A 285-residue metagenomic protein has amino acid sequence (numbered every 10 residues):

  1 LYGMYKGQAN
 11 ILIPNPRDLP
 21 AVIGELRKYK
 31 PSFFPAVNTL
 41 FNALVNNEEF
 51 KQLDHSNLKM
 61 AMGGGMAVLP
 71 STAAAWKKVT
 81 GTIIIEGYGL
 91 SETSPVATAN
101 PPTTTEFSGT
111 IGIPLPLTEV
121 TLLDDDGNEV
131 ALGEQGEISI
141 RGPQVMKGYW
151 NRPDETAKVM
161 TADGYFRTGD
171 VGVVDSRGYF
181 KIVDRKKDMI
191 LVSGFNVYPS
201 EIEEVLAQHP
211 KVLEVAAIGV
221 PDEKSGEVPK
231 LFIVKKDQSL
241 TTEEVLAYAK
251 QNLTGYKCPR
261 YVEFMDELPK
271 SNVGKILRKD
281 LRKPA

Functional and structural regions predicted by a protein language model:
L1-A43, M60, I85: AMP-binding/adenylate-forming
Y5, P31-A36, V45-E106, E119: Gly/Ser/Thr-rich phosphate-binding loop
L19-I23, F50, A157, E203-E204: Short hydrophobic/charged patches on amphipathic alpha-helices used for structural packing and interfaces
R27, F34, G142, K147-G148 (+5 more regions): AMP-binding/adenylate-forming catalytic core of the ANL superfamily
G65, G89, G112, G127 (+2 more regions): Active-site glycine-centered loops adjacent to acidic/histidine catalytic or metal-binding residues that shape
I85-E92, G112-P114, A217-P221, E263: Beta-strand->loop->alpha-helix junctions that form or flank phosphate-binding loops in nucleotide-handling enzymes
I113-L117, N128-V159, V197: Conserved ATP/PPi-binding loop(s) of AMP-dependent carboxylate-activating enzymes
E119, D124-N128, Q135, E155 (+4 more regions): Residue-level recognition of short loop/turn positions
